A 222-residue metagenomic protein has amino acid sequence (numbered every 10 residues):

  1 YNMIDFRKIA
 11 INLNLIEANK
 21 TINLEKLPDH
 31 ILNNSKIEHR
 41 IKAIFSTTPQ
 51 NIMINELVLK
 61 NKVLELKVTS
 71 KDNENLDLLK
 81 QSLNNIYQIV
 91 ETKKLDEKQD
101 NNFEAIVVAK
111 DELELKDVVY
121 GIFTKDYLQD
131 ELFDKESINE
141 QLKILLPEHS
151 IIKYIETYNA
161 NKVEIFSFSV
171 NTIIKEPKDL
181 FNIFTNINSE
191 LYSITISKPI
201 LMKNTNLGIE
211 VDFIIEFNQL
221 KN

Functional and structural regions predicted by a protein language model:
F6-A18, P28, N34-N222: Periplasmic/lumenal scaffold domains of single-pass inner-membrane subunits that build Gram-negative envelope
